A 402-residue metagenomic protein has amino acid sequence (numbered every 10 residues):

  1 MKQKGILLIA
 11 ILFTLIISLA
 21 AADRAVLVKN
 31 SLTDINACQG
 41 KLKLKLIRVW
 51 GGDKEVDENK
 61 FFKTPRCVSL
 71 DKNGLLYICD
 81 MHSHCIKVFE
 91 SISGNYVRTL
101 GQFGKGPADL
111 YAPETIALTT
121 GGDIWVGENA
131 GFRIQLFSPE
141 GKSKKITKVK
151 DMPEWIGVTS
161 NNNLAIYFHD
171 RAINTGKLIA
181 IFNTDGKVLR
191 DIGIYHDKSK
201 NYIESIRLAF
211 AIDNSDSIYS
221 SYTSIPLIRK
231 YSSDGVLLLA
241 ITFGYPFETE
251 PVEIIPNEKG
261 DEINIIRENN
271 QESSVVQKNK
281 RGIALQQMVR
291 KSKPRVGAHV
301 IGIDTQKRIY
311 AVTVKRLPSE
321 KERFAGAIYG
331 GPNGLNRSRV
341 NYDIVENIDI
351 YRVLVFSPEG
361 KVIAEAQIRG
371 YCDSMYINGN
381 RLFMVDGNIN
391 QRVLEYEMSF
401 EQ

Functional and structural regions predicted by a protein language model:
M1-L8: Bacterial N-terminal signal peptides that target proteins for export
L8-I16: Bacterial N-terminal signal peptides
A21-Q402: Eukaryotic scaffold repeat domains enriched in small/polar residues
